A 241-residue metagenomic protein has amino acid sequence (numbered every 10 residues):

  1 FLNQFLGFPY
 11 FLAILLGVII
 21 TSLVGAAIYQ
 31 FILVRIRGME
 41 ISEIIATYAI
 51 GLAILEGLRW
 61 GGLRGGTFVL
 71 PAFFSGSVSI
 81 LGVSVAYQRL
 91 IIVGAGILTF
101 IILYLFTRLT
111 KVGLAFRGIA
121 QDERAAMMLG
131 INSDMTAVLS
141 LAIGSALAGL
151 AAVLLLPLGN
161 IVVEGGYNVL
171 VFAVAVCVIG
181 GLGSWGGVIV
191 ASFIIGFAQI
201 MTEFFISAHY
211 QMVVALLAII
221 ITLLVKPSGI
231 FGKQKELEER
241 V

Functional and structural regions predicted by a protein language model:
F5-F8, R35-G38, L109, A120 (+5 more regions): Helix-loop interface residues and adjacent transmembrane-helix termini in multi-pass membrane transporters, primarily
G7-I19, L141-A148, A152-I219: Transmembrane alpha-helical segments in multi-pass inner-membrane proteins
G7-I50, G57, V190-I195, K226: Alpha-helical transmembrane segments within multi-pass membrane transporters and channels
V18-V24, I50-L58, A95-Y104, S145-A148 (+3 more regions): Hydrophobic core segments of alpha-helical transmembrane domains in multi-pass membrane transport and ion-translocation
F31, R35-L109, T136, M201 (+3 more regions): Transmembrane helix-bundle core of multi-pass membrane transporters and related energy-transducing complexes
I32, A53, A125-A126, V178 (+2 more regions): Hydrophobic/aromatic residues within transmembrane alpha-helices of multi-pass small-molecule transporters
I41-S42, Q121-M135, I206-V241: Cytosolic-side transmembrane-helix boundaries in multi-pass membrane proteins
S84-V162, W185-V190: Helix-loop-helix "hairpin" substructures at the membrane interface of multi-pass membrane proteins
